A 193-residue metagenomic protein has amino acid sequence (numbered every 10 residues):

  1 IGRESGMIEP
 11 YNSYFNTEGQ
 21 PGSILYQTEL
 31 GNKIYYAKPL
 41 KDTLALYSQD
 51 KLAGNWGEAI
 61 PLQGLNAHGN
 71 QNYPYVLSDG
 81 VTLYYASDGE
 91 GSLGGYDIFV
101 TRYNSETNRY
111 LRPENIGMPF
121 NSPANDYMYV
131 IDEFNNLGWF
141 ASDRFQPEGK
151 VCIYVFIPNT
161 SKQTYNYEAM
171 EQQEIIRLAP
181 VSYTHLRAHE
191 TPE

Functional and structural regions predicted by a protein language model:
I1-E193: Short, conserved micro-motifs composed of acidic
